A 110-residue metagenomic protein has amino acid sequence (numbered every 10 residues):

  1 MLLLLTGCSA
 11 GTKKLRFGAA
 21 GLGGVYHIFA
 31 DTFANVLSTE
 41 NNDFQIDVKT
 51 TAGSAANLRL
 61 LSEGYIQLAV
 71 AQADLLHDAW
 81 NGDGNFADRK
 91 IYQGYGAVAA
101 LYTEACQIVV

Functional and structural regions predicted by a protein language model:
M1: Active-site diphosphate/adenylate-binding microenvironment
L4-G7: C-terminal motif of bacterial Sec signal peptides marking the signal peptidase cleavage site
G11-F17, G21-V110: Short, glycine-/small- and polar/acidic-enriched structural segments that line small-molecule recognition paths
